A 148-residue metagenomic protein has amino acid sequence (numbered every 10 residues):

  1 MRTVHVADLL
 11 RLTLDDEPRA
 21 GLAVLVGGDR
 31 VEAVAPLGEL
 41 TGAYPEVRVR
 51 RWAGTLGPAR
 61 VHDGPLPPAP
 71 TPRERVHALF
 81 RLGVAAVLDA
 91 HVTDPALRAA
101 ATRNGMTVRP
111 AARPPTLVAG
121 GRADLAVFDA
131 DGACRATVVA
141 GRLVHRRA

Functional and structural regions predicted by a protein language model:
M1-A43, R113-L117, G121-A130, R142-A148: N-terminal metal-binding scaffold of metallo-dependent hydrolase/deaminase domains
M1-L10, A35, E39-E74: Replace "His-x-His-based motif
R19, P67-E74, L82, V92: Conserved active-site and cofactor/substrate-binding residues in soluble primary-metabolism enzymes
V49, A136-L143: Short, compositionally biased
V61-L66, A86-D89, V108-P110: Hydrophobic faces of well-ordered beta-strands that scaffold small-molecule active sites in alpha/beta enzyme cores
H77-L97: Divalent metal-dependent hydrolysis catalytic cores, especially in the metallo-beta-lactamase
G83-V84, R122, A133: Short loop/turn motifs at secondary-structure junctions
D94-A112: Short acidic, glycine/proline-enriched helix-loop-strand junctions
